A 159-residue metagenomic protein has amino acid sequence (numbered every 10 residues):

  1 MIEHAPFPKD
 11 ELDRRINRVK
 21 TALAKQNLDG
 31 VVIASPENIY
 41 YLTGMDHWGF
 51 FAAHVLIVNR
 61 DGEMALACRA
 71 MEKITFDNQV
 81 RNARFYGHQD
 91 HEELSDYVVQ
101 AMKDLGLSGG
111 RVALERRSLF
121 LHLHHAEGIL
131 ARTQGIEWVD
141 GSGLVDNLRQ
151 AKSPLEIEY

Functional and structural regions predicted by a protein language model:
M1-E158: A composition/biophysics-driven feature that prefers long, compositionally simple stretches
